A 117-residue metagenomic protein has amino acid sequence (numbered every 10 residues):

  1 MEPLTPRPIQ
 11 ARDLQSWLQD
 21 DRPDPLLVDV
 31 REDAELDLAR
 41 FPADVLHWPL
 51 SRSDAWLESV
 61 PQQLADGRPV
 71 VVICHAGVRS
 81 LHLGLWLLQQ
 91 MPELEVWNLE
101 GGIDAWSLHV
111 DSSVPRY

Functional and structural regions predicted by a protein language model:
M1-P25, D33-P69, V78-Y117: Rhodanese-like catalytic fold shared by cysteine-dependent sulfurtransferases and DSP/PTP-type phosphatases
I73: Short, surface-exposed ligand- or partner-binding patches at beta-edge/loop junctions that are enriched in aromatics
